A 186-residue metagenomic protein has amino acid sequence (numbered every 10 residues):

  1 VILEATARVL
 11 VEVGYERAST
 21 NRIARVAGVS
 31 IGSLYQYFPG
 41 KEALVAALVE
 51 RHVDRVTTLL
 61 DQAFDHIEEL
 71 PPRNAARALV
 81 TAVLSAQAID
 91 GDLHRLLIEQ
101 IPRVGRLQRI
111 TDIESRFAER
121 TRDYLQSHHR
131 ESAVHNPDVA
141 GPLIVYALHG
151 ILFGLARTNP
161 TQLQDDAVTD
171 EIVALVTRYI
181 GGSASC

Functional and structural regions predicted by a protein language model:
V1, A5, V9-A43, A47: Helix-turn-helix
I2-L10, H52, V56, V83 (+3 more regions): Short hydrophobic clusters on alpha-helical segments that form packing/core surfaces in small helical domains
V45-H52, L97, I113: Alpha-helical DNA-contacting segments of helix-turn-helix folds
D54-L60, N74-T81, S85-I89, G105-R130 (+1 more regions): Amphipathic alpha-helical packing segments from all-alpha helical-bundle domains
D61-H66, L96-V104: Short linear capping/connector segments at secondary-structure termini
P71, D90-R95: Short, structured loop/turn "capping" segments at alpha-beta junctions
H94-E99, L107, T111, S127-L175 (+1 more regions): Hydrophobic/aromatic-rich alpha-helical bundle segments in the mid-to-C-terminal region
